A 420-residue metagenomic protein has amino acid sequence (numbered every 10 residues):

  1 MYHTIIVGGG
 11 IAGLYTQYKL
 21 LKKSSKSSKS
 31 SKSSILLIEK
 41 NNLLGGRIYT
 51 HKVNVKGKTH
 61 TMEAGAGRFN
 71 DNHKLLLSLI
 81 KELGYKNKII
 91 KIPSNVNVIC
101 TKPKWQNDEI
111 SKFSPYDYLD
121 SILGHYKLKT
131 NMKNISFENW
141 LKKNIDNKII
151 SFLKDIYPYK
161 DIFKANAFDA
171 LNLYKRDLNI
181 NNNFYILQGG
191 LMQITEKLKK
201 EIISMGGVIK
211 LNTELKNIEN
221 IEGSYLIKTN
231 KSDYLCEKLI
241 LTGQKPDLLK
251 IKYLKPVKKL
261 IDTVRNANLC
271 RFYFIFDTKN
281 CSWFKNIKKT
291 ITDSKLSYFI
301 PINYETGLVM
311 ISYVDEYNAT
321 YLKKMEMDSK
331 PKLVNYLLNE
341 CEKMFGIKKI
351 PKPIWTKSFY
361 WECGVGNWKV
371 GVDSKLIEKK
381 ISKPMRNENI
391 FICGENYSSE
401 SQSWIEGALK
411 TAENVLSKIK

Functional and structural regions predicted by a protein language model:
M1-A12: Beta1/beta-strand and adjacent pyrophosphate-binding region of the FAD-binding site in flavoprotein oxidoreductases
V7, L21-N54: Glycine-rich FAD pyrophosphate-binding loop
A12, L43, P246: Conserved Rossmann-like nucleotide-cofactor binding loop
Y15, S25-S28, N286, D293-K420: Conserved flavin/dinucleotide-binding core of flavoenzymes
K56-L128: Dinucleotide-binding Rossmann-like beta1-alpha1 core, especially the glycine-rich loop that anchors the ADP
L76-V98, N147-I156, N266, C281-K288 (+1 more regions): A short alpha-helix-loop-beta-strand transition element characteristic of N-terminal alpha/beta dinucleotide-binding
G124-E214, I221, T242, K252: Active-site/ligand-binding neighborhood in enzyme catalytic cores
N220-I221, K228-F284: Central helical "cap/lid" subdomain
